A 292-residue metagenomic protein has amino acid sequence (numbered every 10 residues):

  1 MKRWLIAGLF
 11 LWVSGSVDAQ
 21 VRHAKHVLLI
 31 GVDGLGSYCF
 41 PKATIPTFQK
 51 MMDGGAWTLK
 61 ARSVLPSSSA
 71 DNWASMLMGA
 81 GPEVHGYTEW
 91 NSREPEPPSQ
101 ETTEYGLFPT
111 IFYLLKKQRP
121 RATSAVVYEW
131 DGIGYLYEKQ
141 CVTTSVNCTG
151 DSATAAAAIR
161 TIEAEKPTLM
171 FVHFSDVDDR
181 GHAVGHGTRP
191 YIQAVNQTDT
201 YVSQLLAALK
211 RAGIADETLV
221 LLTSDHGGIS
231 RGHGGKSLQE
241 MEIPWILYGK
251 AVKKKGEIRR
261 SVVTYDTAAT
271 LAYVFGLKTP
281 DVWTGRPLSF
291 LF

Functional and structural regions predicted by a protein language model:
W4-V13: Sec-dependent N-terminal signal peptides
G15-A19: Sec/Tat signal peptide C-region and signal peptidase I cleavage site
Q20-A24, G36-K117: Active-site nucleophile/metal-coordination loop of metallo-enzymes that catalyze phosphate/sulfate and related
H26-G31, Y38, T58-A61, S75-L77 (+6 more regions): Structural recognition of the beta-strand scaffold that forms the well-ordered cores of secreted hydrolase catalytic
L28-L29, T47, Q197-L238, L271: Metal-dependent active-site segment of extracytoplasmic phospho-/sulfohydrolases and closely related
L77, K236-K278, S289: Substrate-binding rim/cap in mid-to-C-terminal beta-strand-loop elements of soluble/periplasmic
H85-T88, P97-D151: Catalytic-site neighborhoods of secreted/periplasmic enzymes that process anionic sulfate/phosphate groups
D131-S145, I159-T200, Q204: Active-site His/acidic residue clusters
